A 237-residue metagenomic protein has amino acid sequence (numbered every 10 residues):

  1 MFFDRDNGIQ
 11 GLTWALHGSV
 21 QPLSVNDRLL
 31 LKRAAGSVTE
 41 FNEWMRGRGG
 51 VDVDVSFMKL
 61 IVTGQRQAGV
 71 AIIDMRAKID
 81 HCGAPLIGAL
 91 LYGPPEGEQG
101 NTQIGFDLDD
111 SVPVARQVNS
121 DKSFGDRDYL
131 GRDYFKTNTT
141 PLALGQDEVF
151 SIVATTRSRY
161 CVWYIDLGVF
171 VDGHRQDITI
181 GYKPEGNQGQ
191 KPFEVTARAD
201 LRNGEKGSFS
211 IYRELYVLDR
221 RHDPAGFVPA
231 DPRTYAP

Functional and structural regions predicted by a protein language model:
M1-T39: N-terminal leader/pro-regions and domain N-caps
A35-E43, D109-S111: Long, low-complexity, largely intrinsically disordered segments of eukaryotic trafficking/secretory proteins
N42-V53, T63-V70: Short, solvent-exposed beta-strand/turn "edge" segments of beta-rich domains on protein surfaces
M58-V62: Buried hydrophobic-core signal for structured, non-transmembrane domains
Q65-L90, R175: Acidic (Asp/Glu-rich), glycine- and aromatic
K78, Y92-D166, H174-D177: Short helix-loop boundary/capping segments
A89-P95, K183-P184: Solvent-exposed serine/threonine-rich low-complexity stretches and specific carbohydrate-binding patches
F106-L130, I165-P237: Acidic, serine/threonine- and proline-rich intrinsically disordered appendage/tail regions
